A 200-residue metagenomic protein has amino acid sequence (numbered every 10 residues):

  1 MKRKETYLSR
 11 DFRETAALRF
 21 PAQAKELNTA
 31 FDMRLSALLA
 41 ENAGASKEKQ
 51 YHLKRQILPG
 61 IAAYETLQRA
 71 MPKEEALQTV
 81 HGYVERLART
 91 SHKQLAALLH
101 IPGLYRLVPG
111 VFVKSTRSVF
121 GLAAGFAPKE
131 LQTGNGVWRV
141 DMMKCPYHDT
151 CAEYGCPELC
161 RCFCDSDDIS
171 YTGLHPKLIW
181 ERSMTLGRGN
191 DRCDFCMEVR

Functional and structural regions predicted by a protein language model:
M1-L67: N-terminal, charged low-complexity regulatory/assembly segments
R3, F126-E130, L178-W180: Generic structural motif
A24, E75, L178-I179: Secondary-structure boundary/capping signal
R55, T66-G155, L159: Amphipathic interaction/junction segments at domain boundaries or subunit interfaces
G136-D141, P146-T150, Y154-R200: C-terminal non-catalytic interaction appendages of large macromolecular assemblies
